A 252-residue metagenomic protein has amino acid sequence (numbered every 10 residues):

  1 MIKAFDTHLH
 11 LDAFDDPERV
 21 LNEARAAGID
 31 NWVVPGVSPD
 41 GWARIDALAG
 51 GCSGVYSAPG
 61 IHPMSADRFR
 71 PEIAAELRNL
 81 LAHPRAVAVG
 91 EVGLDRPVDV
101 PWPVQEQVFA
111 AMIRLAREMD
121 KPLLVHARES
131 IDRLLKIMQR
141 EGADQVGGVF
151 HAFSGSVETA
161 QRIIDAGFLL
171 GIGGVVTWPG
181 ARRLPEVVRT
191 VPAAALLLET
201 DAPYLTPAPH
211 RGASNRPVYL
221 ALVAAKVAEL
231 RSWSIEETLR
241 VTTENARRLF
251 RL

Functional and structural regions predicted by a protein language model:
M1-L252: Mid-domain alpha/beta scaffold segments of enzyme catalytic cores
